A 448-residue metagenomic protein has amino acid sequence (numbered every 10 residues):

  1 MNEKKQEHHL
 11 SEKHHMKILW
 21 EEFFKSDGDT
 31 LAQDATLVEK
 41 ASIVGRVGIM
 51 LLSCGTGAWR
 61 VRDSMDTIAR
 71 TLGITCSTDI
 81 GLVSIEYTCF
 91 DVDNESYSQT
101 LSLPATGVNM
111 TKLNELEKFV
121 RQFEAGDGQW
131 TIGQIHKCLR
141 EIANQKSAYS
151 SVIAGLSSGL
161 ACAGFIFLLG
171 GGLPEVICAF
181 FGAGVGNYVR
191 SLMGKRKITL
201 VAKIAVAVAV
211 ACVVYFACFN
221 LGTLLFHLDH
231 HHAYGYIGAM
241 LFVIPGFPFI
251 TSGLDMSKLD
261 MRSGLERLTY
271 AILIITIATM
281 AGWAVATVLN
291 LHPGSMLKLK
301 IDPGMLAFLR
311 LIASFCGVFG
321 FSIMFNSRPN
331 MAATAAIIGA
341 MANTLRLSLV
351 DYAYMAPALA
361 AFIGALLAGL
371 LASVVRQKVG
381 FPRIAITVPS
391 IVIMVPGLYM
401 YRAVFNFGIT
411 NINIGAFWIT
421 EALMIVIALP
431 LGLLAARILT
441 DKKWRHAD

Functional and structural regions predicted by a protein language model:
M1-K137, E141-A143: Soluble N-terminal domains of membrane-associated systems
S147-T251, I323-F325, P329: Core alpha-helical transmembrane segments of integral membrane proteins
V152-L156, V176-F181, A202-V206, L268 (+8 more regions): Hydrophobic alpha-helical transmembrane segments
S157-F165, A183-R190, A313-F321, I338-L347 (+1 more regions): Hydrophobic, membrane-inserted alpha-helices
I166-G182, H231-P245, L297-A313, Y352-L367 (+1 more regions): Structural signature of hydrophobic alpha-helical transmembrane segments
G222-H231, L289-P303, N406-F417: Membrane-interface helix termini and inter-helical loops of multi-pass transporters
G235-M240, T251-I274, I337-D448: C-terminal transmembrane helix-loop-helix hairpin of multi-pass membrane proteins
I237, F242-I250, Y270-Y354: Generic multipass alpha-helical transmembrane bundles of integral membrane proteins
